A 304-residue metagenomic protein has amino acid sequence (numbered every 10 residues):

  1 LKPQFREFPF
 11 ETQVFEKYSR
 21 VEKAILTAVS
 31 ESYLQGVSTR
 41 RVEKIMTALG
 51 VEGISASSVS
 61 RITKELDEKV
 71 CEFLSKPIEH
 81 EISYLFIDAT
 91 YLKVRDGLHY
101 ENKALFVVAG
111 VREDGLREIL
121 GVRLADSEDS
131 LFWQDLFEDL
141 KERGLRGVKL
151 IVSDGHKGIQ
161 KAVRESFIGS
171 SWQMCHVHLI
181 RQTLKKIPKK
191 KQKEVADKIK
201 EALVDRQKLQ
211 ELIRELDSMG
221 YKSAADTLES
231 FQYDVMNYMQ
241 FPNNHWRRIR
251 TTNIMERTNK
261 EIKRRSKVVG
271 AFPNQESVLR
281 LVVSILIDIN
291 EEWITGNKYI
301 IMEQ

Functional and structural regions predicted by a protein language model:
K2-E7, Q13-S19, A24, A48 (+7 more regions): RNase H-like nuclease fold core
K23-G36: Short, amphipathic alpha-helical "recognition" segments used to contact nucleic acids or chromatin
G36-M46, K208-L212: Short, charged amphipathic recognition helices of the HTH superfamily and cognate SANT/SANTA-like modules
E81, K190-Q207: A polyampholytic, Gly/Pro-enriched intrinsically disordered region
L150-K157, A162-K198: Conserved beta-strand -> loop -> alpha-helix junction used to position metal-binding or nucleic-acid-contacting
K157, E201-Q304: Acidic/histidine-rich catalytic cores and adjacent linkers of DNA breakage/strand-transfer/modification proteins
